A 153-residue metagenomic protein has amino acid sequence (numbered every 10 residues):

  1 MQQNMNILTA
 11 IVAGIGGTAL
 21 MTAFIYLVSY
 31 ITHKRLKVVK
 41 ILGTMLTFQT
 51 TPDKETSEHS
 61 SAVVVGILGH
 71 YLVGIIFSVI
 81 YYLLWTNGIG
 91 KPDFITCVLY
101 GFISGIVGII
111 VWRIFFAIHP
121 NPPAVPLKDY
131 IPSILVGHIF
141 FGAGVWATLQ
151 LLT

Functional and structural regions predicted by a protein language model:
M1-T153: Juxtamembrane/disordered regions of integral membrane proteins
